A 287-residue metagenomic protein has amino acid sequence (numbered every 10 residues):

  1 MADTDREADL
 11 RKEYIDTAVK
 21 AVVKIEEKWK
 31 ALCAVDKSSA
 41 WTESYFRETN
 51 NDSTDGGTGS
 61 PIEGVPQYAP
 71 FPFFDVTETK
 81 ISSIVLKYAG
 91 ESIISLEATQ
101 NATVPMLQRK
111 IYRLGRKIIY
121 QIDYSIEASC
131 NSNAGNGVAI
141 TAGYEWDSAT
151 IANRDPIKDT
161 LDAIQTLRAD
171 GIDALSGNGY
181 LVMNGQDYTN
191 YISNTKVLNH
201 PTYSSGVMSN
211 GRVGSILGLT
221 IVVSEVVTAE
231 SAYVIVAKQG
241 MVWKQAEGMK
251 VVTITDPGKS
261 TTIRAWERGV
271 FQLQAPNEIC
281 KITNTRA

Functional and structural regions predicted by a protein language model:
A2-A8, K12, T17, D123: Short, Lys/Arg-rich flexible segments
D3-D9, V23, D36-K37, W41-T49 (+2 more regions): Sequence/fold signature of self-assembling virion shell proteins
D5, L10, K20, I151-K158: Alpha-helix boundary/N-cap detector
K12-Y88: Assembly/oligomerization interface modules of large self-assembling protein complexes
G56, A102-T103, N190-S193, Q272-Q274: Short helix/loop capping segments that flank catalytic or ligand/cofactor-binding pockets
I93-S95, V182-D187, I235-V236, A275: Helix N-cap / beta->alpha transition motif
I94-D170, K281-A287: Alpha-helical scaffold segments that mediate packing/assembly in large oligomeric complexes
R154, T166-L217: A contiguous, surface-oriented mixed alpha/beta subdomain in the mid-to-C-terminal portion of proteins that forms
